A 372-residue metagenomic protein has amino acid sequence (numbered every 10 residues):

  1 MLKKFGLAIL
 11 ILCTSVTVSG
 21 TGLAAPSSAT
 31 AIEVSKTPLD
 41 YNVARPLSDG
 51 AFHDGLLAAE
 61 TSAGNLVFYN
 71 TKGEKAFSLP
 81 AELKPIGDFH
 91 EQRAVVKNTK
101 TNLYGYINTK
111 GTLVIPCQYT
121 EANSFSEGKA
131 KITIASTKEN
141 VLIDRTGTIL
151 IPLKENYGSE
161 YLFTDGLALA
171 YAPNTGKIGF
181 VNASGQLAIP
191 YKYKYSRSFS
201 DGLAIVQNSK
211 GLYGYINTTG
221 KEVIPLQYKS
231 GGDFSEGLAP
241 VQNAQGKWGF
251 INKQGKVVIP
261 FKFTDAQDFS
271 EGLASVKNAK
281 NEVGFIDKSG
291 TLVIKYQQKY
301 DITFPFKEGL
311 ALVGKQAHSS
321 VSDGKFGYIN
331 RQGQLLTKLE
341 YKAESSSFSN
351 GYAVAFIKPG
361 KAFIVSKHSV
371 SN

Functional and structural regions predicted by a protein language model:
L2-A24: Sec-dependent N-terminal signal peptides of Gram-positive bacterial secreted proteins and lipoproteins
A25-N372: Residue-level detector of conserved, function-critical positions
